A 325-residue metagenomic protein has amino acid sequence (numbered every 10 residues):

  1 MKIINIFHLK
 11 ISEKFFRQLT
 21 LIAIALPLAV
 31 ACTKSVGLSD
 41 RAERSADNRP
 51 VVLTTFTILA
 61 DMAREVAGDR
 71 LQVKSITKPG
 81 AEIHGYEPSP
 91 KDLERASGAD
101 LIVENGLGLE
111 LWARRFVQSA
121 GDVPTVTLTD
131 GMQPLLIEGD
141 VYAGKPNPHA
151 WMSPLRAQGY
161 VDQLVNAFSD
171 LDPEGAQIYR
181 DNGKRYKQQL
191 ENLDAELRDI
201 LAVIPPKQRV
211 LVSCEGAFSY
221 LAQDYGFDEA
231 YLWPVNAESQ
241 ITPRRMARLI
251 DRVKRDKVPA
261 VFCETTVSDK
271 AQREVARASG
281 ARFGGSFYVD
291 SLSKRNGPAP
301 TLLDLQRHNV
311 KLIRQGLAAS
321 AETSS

Functional and structural regions predicted by a protein language model:
K2-I3, S12, C32-S325: Extracytoplasmic metal-acquisition and chelation regions
I3-T20: Bacterial N-terminal signal peptides that target proteins for export
L19-A31: Bacterial N-terminal signal peptides
